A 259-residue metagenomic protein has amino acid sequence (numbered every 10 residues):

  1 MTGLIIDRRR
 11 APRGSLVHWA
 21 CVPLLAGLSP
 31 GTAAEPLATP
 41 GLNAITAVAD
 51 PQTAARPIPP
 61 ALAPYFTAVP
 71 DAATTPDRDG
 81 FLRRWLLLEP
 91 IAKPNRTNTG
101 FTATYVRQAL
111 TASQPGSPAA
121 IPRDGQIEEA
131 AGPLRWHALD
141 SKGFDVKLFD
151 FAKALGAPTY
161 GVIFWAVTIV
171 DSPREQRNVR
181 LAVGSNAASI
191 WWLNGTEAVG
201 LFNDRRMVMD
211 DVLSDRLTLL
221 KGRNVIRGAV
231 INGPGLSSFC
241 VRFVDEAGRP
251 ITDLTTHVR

Functional and structural regions predicted by a protein language model:
M1-R13: N-terminal secretory signal peptides that target proteins for export/translocation
S15-G27: Bacterial N-terminal signal peptides
E35-L148, G228-R259: Accessory carbohydrate-binding/adhesion or oligomerization-edge regions at the termini of glycan-active proteins
A154-F164, N203-M207: Extracellular beta-rich ligand/substrate-recognition surface
A166-N178, R216-L219: Extracellular and analogous surface-interaction loops
S172, L181-S185, V230-N232: Non-cytosolic beta-sheet module surface loops
R177-W192, I226: Aromatic-lined ligand-binding clefts that engage carbohydrates, nucleic acids, or primary amines
I190-R242: Beta-strand-rich ligand-recognition modules
